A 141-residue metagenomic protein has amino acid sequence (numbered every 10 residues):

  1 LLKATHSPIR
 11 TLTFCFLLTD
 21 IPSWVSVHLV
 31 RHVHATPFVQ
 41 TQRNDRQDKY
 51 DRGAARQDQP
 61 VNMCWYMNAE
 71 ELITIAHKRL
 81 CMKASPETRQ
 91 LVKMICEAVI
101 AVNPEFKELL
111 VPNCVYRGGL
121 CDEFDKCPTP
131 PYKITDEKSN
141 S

Functional and structural regions predicted by a protein language model:
L1-S141: Family-specific signature for flavin-dependent thymidylate synthase
